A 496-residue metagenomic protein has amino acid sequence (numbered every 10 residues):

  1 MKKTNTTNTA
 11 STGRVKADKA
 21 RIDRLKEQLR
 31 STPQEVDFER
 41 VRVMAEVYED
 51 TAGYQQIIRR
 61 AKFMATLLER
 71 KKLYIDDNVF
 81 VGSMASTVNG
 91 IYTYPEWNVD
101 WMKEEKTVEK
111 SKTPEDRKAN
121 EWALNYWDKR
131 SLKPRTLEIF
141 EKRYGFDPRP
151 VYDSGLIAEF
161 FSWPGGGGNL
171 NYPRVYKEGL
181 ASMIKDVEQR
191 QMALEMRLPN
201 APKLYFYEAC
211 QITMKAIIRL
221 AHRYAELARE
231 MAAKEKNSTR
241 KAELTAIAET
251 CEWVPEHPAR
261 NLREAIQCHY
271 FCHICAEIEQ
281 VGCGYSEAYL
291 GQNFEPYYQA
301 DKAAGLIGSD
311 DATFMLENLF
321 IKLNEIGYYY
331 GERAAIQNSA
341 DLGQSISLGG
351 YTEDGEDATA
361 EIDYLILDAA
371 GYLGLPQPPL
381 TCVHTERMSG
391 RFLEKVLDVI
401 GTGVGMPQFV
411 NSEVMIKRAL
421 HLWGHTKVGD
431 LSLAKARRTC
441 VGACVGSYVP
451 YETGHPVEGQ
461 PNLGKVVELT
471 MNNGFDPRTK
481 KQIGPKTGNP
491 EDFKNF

Functional and structural regions predicted by a protein language model:
K2-C210, T239, E243-F496: Conserved catalytic cores of very large enzyme subunits
E208-R219: Extended non-globular scaffold/tether segments
L220-L227, L290-N293: Amphipathic, well-ordered alpha-helical segments in soluble domains
A228-A233, A300-D301: Hydrophobic side-chain positions on well-ordered alpha-helices, corresponding to helix-helix packing/interface faces
M231-K241: A conserved hydrophobic secondary-structure block that centers on an alpha-helix together with its immediately flanking
